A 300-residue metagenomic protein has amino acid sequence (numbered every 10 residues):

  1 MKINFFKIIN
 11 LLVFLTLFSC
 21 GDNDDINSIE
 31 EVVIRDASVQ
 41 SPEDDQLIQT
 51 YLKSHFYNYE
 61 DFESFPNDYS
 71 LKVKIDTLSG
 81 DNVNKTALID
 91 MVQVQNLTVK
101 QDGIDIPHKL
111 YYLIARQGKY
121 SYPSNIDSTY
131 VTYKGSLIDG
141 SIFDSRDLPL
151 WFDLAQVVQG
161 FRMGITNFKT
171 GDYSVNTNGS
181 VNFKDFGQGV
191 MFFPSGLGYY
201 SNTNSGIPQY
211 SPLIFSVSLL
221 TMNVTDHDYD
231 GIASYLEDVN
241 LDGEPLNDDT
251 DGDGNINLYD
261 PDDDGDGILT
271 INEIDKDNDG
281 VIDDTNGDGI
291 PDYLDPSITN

Functional and structural regions predicted by a protein language model:
N4-L11: Sec-dependent signal peptide recognition, specifically the positively charged N-region followed immediately by
T16-S19: C-terminal motif of bacterial Sec signal peptides marking the signal peptidase cleavage site
G21-N300: Cross-family detector of peptidyl-prolyl cis-trans isomerase
